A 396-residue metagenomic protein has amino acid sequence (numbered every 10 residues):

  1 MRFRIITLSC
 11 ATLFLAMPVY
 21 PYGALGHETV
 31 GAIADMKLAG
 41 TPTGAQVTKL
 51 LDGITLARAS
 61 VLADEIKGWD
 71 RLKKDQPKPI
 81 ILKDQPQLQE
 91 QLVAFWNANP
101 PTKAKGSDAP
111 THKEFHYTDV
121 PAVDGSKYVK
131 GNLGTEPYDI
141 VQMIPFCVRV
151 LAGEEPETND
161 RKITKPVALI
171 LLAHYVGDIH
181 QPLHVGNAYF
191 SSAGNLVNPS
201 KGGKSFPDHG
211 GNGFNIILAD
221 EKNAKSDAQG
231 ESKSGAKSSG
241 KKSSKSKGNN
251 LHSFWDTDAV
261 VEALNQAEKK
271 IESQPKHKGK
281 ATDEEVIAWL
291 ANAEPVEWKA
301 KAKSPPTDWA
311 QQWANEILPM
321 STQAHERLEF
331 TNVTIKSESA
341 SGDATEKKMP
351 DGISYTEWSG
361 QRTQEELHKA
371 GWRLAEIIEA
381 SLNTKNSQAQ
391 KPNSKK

Functional and structural regions predicted by a protein language model:
M1-T7: Bacterial N-terminal signal peptides that target proteins for export
F3, I179-H180: Residue-level micro-sites within transmembrane alpha helices that shape and flank functional polar/acidic positions
T7-L8, D124: A broad, structure-centric signal for solvent-exposed, well-ordered loop/edge residues that line or flank functional
A16-P18: N-terminal signal peptide c-region/cleavage motif recognized by signal peptidases
Y20-Y175, P182-P350, S354-H368, W372-K396: N-terminal, motif-rich segments that launch catalysis or mediate targeting to/interaction with membranes, typified by
